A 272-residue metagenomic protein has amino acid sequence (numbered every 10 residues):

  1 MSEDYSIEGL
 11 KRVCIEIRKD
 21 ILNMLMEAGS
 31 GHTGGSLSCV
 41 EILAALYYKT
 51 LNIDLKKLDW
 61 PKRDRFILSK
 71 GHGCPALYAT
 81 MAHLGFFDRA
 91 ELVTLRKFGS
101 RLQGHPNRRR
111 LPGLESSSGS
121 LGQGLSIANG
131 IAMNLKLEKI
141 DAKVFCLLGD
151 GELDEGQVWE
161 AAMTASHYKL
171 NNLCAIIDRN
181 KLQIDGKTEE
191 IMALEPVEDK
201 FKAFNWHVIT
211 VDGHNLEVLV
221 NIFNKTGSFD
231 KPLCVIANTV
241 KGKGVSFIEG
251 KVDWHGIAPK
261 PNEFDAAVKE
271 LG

Functional and structural regions predicted by a protein language model:
M1-I17: N-terminal hydrophobic or amphipathic helices/low-complexity stretches enriched in small/hydrophobic/Pro/Gly
C14-S30, D178-N180: N-terminal capping segment at the start of a domain
I21-M24, S36-E160, S166-H167: Cofactor-binding active-site loop characterized by glycine-rich and histidine/acidic residues
G29-L37: Structural motif
D64-F66, A142-C146, L173, F229-A237: Generic beta-sheet signal
H72-G73, L77, N180-K181, N215 (+1 more regions): Glycine-rich beta-alpha junction loops
G113, S117-S120, L125-T226: Thiamine diphosphate
L216-G272: Glycine/aspartate-rich loop-and-adjacent alpha/beta segment that forms the canonical ThDP
